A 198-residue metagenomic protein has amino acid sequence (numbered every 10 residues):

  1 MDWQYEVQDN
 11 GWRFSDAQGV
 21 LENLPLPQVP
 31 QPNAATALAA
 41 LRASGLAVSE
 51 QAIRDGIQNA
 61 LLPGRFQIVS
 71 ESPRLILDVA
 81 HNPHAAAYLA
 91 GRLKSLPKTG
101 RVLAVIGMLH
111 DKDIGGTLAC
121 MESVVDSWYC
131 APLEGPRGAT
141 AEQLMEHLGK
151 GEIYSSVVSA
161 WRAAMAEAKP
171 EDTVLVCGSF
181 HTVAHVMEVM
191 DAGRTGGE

Functional and structural regions predicted by a protein language model:
D2, Q8, Q31: Long, charge-dense, solvent-exposed interaction surfaces that engage phosphate-rich ligands
V7-W12, R42, R74-L75, G115-T173: C-terminal helical cap/extension that packs against the catalytic core of soluble nucleotide-cofactor enzymes
W12-R13, A17-S127: Nucleotide phosphate-binding/pyrophosphate-handling subdomain across enzymes that bind or process nucleotide phosphates
S44-G45, L93, P97, L148 (+2 more regions): Active-site catalytic pocket residues across diverse enzymes, especially alpha/beta-hydrolases
A86-A87, I114-G116, T140-A141, H185-E188: Short glycine-/acidic-enriched loop or helix-start segments at secondary-structure transitions that form or flank
S179: Active-site-proximal loop/hinge segments that shape catalytic or ion-binding/gating pockets
A184-E198: Active-site-adjacent alpha-helix immediately C-terminal to a catalytic or transition-state-stabilizing loop
